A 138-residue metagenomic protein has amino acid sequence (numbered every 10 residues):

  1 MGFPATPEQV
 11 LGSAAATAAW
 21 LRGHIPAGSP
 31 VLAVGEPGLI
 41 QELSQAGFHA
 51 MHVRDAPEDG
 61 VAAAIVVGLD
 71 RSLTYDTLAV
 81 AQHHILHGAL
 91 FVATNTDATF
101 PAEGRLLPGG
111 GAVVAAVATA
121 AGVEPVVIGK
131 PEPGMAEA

Functional and structural regions predicted by a protein language model:
M1-A138: HAD-like aspartate-dependent phosphatase fold
